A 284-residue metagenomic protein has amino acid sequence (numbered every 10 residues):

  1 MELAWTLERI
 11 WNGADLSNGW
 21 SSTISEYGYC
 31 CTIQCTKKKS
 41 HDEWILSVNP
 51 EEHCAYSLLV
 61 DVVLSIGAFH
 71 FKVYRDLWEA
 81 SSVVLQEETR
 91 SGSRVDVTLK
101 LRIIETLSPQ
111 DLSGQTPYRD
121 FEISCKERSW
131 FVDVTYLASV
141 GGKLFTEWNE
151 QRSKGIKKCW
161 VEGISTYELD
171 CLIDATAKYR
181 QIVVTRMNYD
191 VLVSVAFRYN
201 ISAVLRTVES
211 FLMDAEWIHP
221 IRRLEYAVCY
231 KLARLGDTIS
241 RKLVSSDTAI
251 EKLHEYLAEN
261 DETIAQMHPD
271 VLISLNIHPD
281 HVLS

Functional and structural regions predicted by a protein language model:
M1, H41, V60, R75 (+9 more regions): Intrinsic disorder/low-complexity signal
M1-S40, S194, D214-S284: BTB/POZ-protein C-terminal extensions
E2-I33, D42-R75, S81-Y136, A175-M187: N-terminal BTB/POZ boundary and linker segment
K37-K39, K72, K100, K126 (+6 more regions): Context-gated lysine
V60, G141-G142, L192-V193, Y199 (+2 more regions): Generic low-polarity alpha-helical segments
T106-P109, Q115-W217: Canonical BTB/POZ domain core
